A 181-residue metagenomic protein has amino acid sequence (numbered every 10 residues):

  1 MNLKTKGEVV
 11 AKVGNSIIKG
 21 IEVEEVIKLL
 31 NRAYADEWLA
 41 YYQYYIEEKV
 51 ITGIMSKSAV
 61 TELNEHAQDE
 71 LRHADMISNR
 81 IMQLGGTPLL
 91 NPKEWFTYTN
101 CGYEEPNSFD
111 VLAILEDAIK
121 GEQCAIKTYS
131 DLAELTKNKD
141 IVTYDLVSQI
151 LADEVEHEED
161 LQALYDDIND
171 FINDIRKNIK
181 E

Functional and structural regions predicted by a protein language model:
M1-E181: Iron-associated oxidoreductase/ferritin-like identity signal
